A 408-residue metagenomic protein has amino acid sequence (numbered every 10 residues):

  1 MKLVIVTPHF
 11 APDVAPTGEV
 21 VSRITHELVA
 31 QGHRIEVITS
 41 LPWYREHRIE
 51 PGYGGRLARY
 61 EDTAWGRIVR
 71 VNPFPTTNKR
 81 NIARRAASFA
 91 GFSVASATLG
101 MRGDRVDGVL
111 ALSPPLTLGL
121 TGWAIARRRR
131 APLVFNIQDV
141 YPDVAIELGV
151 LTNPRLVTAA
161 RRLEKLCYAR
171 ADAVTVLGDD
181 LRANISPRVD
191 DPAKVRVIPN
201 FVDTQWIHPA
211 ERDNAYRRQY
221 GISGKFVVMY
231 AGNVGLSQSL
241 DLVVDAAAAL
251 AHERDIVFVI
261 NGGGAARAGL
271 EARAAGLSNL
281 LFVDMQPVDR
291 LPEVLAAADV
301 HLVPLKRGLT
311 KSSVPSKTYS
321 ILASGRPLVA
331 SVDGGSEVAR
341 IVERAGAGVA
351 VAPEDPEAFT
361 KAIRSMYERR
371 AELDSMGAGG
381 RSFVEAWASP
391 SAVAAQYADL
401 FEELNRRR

Functional and structural regions predicted by a protein language model:
M1-A64, L250, R408: N-terminal subdomain of nucleotide-sugar transferases
L41, D180, I198-F201: Carbohydrate-associated surface elements
A97, T117-L120, A124-R128, R155-V176: Membrane-proximal helix-turn-helix segments that form the acceptor-binding/catalytic region of lipid-linked
S186, P192, V202-R218, S239: Acidic anion/phosphate-binding donor-loop and adjacent secondary structure in glycosyltransferase catalytic cores
I222-Q238, V244-A248, V259: Conserved donor-binding/catalytic core segment of Leloir-type glycosyltransferases
Q238, M285-A296, H301-L322, P327-R340: Nucleotide-sugar-dependent
R254-D255, V259-G262, R267-P292: Nucleotide-activated donor-binding/catalytic signature segment of Leloir-type glycosyltransferases, i.e., the conserved
A358, S365, E372-A386: A short, well-ordered alpha-helix in the C-terminal region of glycosyltransferases
